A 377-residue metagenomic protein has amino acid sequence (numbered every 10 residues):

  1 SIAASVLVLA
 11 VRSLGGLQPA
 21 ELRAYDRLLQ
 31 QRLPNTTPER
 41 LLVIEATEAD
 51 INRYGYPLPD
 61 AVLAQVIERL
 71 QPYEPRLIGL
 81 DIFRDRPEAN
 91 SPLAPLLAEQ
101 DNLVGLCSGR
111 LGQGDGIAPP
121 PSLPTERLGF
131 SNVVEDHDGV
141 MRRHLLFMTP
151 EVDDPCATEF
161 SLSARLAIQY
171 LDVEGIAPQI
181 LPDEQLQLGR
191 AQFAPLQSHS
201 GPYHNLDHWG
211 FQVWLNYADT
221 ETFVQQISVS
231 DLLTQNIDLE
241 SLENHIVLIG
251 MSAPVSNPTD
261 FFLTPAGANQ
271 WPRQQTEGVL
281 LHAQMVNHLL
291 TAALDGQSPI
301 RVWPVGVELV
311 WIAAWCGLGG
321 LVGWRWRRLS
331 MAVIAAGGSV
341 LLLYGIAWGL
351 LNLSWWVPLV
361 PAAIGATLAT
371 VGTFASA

Functional and structural regions predicted by a protein language model:
S1-H199, L242-R328: Non-transmembrane functional regions of envelope-associated proteins
Q179-I237: Substrate-access "cap/lid" subdomains that shape and gate the entrance to catalytic or ligand-binding pockets
R273-H282, G337-L342, A366-T367: Pore- and pathway-forming membrane helices of multi-pass small-molecule/ion transporters and channels
T291-D295, A347, A369, T373: Short, well-ordered loop/turn and helix-capping segments at boundaries between secondary-structure elements and domains
W315-P361: Hydrophobic transmembrane alpha-helices
V360-A377: Juxtamembrane or sensor-core-proximal signal-transducing alpha helices that couple sensory domains to cytosolic
